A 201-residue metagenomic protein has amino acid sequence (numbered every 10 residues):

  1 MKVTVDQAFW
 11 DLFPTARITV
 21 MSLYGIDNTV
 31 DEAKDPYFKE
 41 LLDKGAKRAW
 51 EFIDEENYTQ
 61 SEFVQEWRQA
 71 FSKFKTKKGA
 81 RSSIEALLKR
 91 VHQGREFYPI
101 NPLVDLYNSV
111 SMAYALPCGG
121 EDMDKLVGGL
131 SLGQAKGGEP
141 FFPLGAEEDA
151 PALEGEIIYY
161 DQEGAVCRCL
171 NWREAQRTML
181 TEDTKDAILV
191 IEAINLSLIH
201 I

Functional and structural regions predicted by a protein language model:
M1-V5, Y160-M179: Conserved alpha/beta core surface patches that mediate binding of polyanionic ligands
K2, F9-K44: Gly/serine-rich nucleotide phosphate-binding loop at the start of the catalytic core of nucleotide/ADP-ribose-handling
Q7-D11, Y98-N101, D122, L144-D149 (+2 more regions): A generic local secondary-structure boundary/capping motif
A33-L87, H92: Glycine/proline-rich, flexible active-site/cofactor-binding loop segments that harbor closely spaced acidic
E96-G120: Conserved phosphate/anionic-ligand binding catalytic regions in large, soluble enzymes, centered on
S111-G138, E156: Class I SAM-dependent methyltransferase SAM-binding "motif I" and its flanking Rossmann-like core
A135-C167: A structural-propensity feature for long, helix-poor, extended segments
I199-I201: Conserved small/polar residues in nucleotide/adenosyl-binding loops
